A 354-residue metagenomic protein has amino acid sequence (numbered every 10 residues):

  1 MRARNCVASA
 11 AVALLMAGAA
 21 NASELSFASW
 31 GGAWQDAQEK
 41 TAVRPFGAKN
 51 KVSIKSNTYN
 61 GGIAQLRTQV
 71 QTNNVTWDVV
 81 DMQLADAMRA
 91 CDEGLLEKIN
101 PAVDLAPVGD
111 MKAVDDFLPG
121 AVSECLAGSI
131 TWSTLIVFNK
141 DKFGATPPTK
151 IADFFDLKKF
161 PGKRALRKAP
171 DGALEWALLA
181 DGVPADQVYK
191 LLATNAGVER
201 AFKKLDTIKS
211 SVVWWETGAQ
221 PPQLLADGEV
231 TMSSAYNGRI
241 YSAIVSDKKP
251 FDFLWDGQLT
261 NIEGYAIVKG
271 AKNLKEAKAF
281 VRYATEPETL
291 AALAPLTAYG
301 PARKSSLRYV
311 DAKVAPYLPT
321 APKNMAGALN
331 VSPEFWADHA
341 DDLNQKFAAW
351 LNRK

Functional and structural regions predicted by a protein language model:
M16-A22: Sec/Tat signal peptide C-region and signal peptidase I cleavage site
S23-A90: Early extracytoplasmic/lumenal segment of secretory-pathway proteins
G32-A37, M82-A87, C91-Q223: Extracytoplasmic ligand-binding site segments that recognize negatively charged/polar headgroups
N74-D81, W214-W215, T231-Y236, D252: Paired acidic/hydrophobic, glycine-rich loop segments that form the ligand-binding mouth/hinge of periplasmic-binding
A87-R89, M232-K249: A ligand-binding cleft/hinge motif common to bilobed small-molecule-binding domains
V198-T207, V245-A271: Periplasmic-binding protein-like
Q223, K323-K354: Conserved C-terminal helix/tail region of periplasmic/extracytoplasmic solute-binding proteins
E263, V268-A328: Mature extracytoplasmic/periplasmic domains
